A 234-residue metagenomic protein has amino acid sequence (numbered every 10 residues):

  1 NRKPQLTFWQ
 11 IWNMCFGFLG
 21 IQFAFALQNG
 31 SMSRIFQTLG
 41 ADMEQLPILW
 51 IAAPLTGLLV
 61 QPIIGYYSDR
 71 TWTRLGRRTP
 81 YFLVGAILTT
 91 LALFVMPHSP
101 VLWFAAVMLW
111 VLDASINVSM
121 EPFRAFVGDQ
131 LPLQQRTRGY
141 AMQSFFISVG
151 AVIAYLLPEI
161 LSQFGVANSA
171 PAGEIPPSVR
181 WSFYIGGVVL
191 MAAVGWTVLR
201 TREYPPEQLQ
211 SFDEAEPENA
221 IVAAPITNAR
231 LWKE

Functional and structural regions predicted by a protein language model:
N1-F8, P100-V107, V118-S119, F123 (+1 more regions): Intracellular loop-helix junctions on the cytosolic face of multi-pass helical membrane proteins
N1-T56: Helix-loop boundary and gating motifs at the non-cytosolic
L19, I48-L55, W110, A141-V149: Transmembrane alpha-helical cores of Major Facilitator Superfamily
L19, T89-S119: Hydrophobic core of transmembrane alpha-helices in multi-pass small-molecule transporters, especially MFS/SLC-type
L46-T71, L91, V152: Central cavity-lining transmembrane alpha-helices of secondary-active solute carriers, predominantly the Major
R70-G85: Cytoplasmic membrane-interface "Motif A"-like loop-to-helix N-cap segments of 12-TM Major Facilitator Superfamily
F82-L93, L112, V189-A193: MFS 12-TM fold signature
